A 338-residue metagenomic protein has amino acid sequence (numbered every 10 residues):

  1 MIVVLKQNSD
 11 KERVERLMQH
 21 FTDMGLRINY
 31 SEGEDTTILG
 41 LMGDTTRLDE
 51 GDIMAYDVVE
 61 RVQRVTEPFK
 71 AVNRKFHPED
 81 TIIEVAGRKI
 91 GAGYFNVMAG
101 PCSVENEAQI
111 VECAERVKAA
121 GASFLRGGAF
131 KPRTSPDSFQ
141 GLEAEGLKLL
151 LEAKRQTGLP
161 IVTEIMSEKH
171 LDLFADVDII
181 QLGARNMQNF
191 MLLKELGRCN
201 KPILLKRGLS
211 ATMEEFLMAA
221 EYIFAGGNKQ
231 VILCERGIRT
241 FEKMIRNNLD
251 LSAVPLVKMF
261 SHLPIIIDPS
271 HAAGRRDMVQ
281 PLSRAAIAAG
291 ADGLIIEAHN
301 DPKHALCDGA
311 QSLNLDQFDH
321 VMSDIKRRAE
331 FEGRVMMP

Functional and structural regions predicted by a protein language model:
M1-V97: Non-catalytic terminal accessory/regulatory regions of metabolic enzymes
K6, L142, G158-K169, D178-M191 (+3 more regions): Catalytic beta/alpha-barrel core
N8, Y94-E112, P136-Q140, P160-E164 (+3 more regions): Active-site mouth loops of central-metabolism enzymes
I83-C102, K131-P136, K258-I267: N-terminal small/glycine-rich loop or linker at the start of catalytic domains across soluble metabolic enzymes
V85, C199-A298: Catalytic alpha/beta core domains of metabolic enzymes, predominantly
F95-P101, S123-G127, I161-T163, I180-L182 (+4 more regions): Hydrophobic faces of well-ordered beta-strands that scaffold small-molecule active sites in alpha/beta enzyme cores
R126-A144, N300-S312: Glycine-rich, proline-tolerant flexible connector loops at the mouths of alpha/beta enzymes
F139-T163, E195-P202, L251-I266, Q311-R334: Alpha-helix-loop-beta-strand connector modules within alpha/beta enzyme cores
